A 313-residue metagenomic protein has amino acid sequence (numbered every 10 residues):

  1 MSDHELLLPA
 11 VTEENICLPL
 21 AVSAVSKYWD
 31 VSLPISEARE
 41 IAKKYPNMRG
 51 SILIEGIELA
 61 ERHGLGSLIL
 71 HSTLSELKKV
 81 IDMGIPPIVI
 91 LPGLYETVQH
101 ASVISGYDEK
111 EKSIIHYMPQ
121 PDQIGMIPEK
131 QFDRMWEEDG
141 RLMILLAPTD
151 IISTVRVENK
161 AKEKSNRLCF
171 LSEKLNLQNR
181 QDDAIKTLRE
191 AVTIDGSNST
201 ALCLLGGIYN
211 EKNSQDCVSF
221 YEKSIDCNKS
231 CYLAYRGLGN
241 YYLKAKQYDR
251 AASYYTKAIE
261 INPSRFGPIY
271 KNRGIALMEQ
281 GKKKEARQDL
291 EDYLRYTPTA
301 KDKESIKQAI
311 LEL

Functional and structural regions predicted by a protein language model:
M1-L8, S26-W29, L33-A147, V155-E158: Conserved active-site-adjacent core of cysteine acyl-enzyme catalytic domains
M1-R49, G93, K110, S165-L175 (+12 more regions): Active-site-adjacent structural segments surrounding the nucleophilic cysteine of cysteine proteases and isopeptidases
D133, E137-V155, K162-K164, L171 (+1 more regions): A surface/extracellular/periplasmic glyco- and lipid-processing/surface-interacting theme
V157, I259-N262: Flexible helix-coil transition and linker loops at the boundaries of alpha-helical arrays
G196, K229, P263-S264, P298: Short coil turns that delineate tetratricopeptide repeat
